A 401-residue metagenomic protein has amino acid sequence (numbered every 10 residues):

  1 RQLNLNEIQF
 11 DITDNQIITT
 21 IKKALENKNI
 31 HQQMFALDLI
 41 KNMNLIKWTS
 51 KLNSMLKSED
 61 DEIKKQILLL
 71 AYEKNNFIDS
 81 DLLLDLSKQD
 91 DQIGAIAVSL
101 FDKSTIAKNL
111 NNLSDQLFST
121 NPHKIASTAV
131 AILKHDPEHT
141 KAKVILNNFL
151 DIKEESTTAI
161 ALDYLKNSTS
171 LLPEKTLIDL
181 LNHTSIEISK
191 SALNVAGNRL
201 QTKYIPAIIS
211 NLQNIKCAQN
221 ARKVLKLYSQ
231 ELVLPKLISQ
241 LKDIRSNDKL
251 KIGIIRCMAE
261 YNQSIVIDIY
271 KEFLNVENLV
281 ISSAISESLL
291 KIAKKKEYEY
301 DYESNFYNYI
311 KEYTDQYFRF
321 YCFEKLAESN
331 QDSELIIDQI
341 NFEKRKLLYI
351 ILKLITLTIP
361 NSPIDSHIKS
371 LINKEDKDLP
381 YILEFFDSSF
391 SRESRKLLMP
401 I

Functional and structural regions predicted by a protein language model:
R1-Q2, E277-D332, F342-K346: Intrinsically disordered, serine/threonine- and proline-rich low-complexity regions of large eukaryotic regulatory
L3-I12, Q33-M43, S54, K64-N76 (+17 more regions): Structural detector for internal amphipathic alpha-helices that build alpha-solenoid repeat scaffolds
L3-N27: Cytosolic juxtamembrane regulatory segments of multi-pass membrane proteins
I8-Q9, K23-L25, I337-E343, L354-T358: TPR-adjacent "capping" and linker segments in tetratricopeptide-repeat scaffold/adaptor proteins
N15-A24, L45-K57, N76-S87, I106-L117 (+9 more regions): Amphipathic alpha-helical scaffolding segments comprising HEAT/armadillo-like alpha-solenoid repeats
K28-N29, E59-D61, Q89-Q92, T120-P122 (+7 more regions): Short inter-helical turns and helix N-cap capping residues of alpha-solenoid HEAT/ARM repeat scaffolds
D61-E73, Q339-F342, K346, I401: A cross-kingdom feature marking charged/low-complexity
N341, I372-E375, F386: Conserved phosphate/pyrophosphate-binding and hydrolysis machinery centered on Walker-type P-loop NTPases, extending
